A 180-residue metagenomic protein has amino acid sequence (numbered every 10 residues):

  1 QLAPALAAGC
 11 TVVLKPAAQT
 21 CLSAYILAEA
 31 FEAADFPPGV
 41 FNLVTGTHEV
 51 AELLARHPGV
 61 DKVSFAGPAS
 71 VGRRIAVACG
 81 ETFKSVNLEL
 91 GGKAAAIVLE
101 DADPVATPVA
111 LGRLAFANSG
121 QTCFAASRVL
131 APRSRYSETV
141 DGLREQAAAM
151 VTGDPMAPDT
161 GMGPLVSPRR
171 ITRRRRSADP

Functional and structural regions predicted by a protein language model:
Q1-A106, S137, P168: Rossmann-like NAD(P) dinucleotide-binding subdomain of oxidoreductase/dehydrogenase enzymes
P68-P180: ALDH superfamily catalytic-core signature
